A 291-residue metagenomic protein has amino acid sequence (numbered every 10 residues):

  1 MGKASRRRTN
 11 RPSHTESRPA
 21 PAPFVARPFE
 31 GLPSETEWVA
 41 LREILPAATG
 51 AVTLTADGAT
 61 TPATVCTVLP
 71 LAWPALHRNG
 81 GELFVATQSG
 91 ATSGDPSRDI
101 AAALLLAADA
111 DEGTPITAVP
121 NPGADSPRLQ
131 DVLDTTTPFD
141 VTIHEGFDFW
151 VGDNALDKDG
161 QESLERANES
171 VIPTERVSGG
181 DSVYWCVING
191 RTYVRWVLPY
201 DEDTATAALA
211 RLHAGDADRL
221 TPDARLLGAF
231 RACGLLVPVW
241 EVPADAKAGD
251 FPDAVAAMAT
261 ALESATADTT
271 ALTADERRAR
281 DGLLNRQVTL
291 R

Functional and structural regions predicted by a protein language model:
M1-F147: N-terminal membrane-targeting/anchoring modules of bacterial envelope and secretion proteins
L69-L71, E175-V183, P222-R225: Short amphipathic beta-strand starts and helix->beta connectors
W73-H77, G180-N189, A229-F230: Short, flexible, solvent-exposed loop/turn segments with mixed acidic/basic and small polar residues
T87-S89, W196-Y200, W240-A244: Short beta-strand-to-loop capping motifs
G113-I188: Surface-exposed beta-loop interaction hotspot
V183, V187, R191-T204: Surface-exposed interaction/gating patches
Y200-R231: Short, internal acidic amphipathic alpha-helical interface segments that mediate docking to partner proteins
D223-R291: Alpha-helical oligomerization segments
